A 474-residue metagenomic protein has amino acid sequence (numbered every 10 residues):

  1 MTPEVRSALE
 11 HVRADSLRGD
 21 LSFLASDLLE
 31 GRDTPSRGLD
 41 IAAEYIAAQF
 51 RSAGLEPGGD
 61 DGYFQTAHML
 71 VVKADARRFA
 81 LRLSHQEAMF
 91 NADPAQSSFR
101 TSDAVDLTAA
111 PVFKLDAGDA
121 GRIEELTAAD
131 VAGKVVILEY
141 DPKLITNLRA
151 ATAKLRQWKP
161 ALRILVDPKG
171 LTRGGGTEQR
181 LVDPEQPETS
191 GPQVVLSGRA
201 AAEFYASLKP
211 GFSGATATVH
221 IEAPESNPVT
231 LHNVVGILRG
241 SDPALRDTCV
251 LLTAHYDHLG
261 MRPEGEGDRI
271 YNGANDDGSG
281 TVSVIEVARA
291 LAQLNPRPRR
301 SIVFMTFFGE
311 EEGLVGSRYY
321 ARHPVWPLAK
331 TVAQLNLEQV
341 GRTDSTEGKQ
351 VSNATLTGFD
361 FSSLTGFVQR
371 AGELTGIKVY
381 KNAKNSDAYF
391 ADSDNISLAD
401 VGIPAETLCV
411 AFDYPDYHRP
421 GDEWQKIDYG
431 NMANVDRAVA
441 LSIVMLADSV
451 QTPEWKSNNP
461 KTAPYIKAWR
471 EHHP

Functional and structural regions predicted by a protein language model:
M1-G58, D247-C249, K456, A468 (+1 more regions): N-terminal hydrophobic or amphipathic helices/low-complexity stretches enriched in small/hydrophobic/Pro/Gly
P3-H11, D27-R37, S52, A110-G118 (+9 more regions): Second-shell loop/turn segments in exported
R13, F90-P192, R239, R269-N272 (+1 more regions): Extracellular/luminal Protease-associated
E30-V135: Noncatalytic luminal/extracellular "stalk/propeptide" segments of secretory-pathway proteins
S97-E125, V182-G273, R289, Q293-R299: Soluble metallo-hydrolase cores and metallopeptidase-like ectodomains found primarily in the secretory/periplasmic
P142-T146, A150-K154, T230-N233, G260 (+1 more regions): Acidic/histidine-rich catalytic neighborhood of metal-dependent amide-processing enzymes
G191-L196, A201-Y205, F307-T407, F412: Metal-dependent peptidase/peptidase-like ectodomains
R289, Q293, P415-P474: His/Asp/Glu-rich mid-to-C-terminal helical/loop segments that flank catalytic regions of hydrolases
